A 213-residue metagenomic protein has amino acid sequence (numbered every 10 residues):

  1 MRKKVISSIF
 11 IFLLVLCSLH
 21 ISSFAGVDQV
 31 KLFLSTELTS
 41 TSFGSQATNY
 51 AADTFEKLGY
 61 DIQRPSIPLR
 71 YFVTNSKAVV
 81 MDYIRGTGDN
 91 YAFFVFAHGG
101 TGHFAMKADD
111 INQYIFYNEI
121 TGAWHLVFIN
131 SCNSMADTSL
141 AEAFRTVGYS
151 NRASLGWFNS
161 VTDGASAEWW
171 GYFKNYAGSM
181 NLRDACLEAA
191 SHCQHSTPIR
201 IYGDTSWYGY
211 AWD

Functional and structural regions predicted by a protein language model:
M1-I9: Bacterial N-terminal signal peptides that target proteins for export
I9-S18: Bacterial N-terminal signal peptides
L19-G26: Sec-dependent signal peptide cleavage junction
G26-G99, A105, I129: A domain-level signal for caspase-like cysteine endopeptidase catalytic cores and their zymogen-processing architecture
G44-D53, K107-I115, D137-L140: Well-ordered, non-membrane alpha-helical segments in soluble/globular domains
R85-G88, E119-G122, T146-Y149: Extracellular/periplasmic catalytic domains that process cell-envelope and extracellular macromolecules
G99-L126: A short, glycine/acidic-enriched catalytic loop
L126, N130, S134-D213: Active-site-proximal C-terminal subdomain of hydrolase catalytic domains
